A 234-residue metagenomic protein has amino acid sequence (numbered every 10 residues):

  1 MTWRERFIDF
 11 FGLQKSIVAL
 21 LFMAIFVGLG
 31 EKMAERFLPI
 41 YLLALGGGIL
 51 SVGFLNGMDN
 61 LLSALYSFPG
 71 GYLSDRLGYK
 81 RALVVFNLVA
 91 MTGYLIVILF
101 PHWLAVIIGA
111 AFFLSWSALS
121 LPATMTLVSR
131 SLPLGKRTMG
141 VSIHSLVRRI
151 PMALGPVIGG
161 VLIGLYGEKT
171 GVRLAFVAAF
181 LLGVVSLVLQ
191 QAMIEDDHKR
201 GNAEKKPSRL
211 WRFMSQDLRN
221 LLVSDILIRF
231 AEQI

Functional and structural regions predicted by a protein language model:
W3-L62, D217-I234: Helix-loop boundary and gating motifs at the non-cytosolic
I25, G93, L104-S120, I226: Hydrophobic core of transmembrane alpha-helices in multi-pass small-molecule transporters, especially MFS/SLC-type
I40, A44, L154-R173: Transmembrane alpha-helix termini and helix-breaking/packing motifs in multi-pass membrane transporters
N60-F68, M152-A153: Residue-level signature of mid-helix packing/kink "hotspots" within the transmembrane helices of 12-pass Major
L88-H102: C-terminal ends and interior cores of transmembrane alpha-helices in multi-pass membrane transporters/permeases
A111-R148: Cytoplasmic helix-loop-helix junction between adjacent transmembrane helices in 12-TM secondary transporters
F180-K199: C-terminal membrane-cytosol helix-exit motif in multi-pass small-molecule transporters
